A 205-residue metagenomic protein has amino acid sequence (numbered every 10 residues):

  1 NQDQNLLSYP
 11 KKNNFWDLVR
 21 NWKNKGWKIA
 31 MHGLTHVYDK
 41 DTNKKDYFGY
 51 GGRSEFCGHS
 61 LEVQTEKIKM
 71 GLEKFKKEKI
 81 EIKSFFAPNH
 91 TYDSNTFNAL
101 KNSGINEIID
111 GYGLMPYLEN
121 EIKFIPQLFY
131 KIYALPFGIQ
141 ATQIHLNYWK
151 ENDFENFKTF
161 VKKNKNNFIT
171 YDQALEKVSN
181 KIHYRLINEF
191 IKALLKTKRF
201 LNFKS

Functional and structural regions predicted by a protein language model:
N1-K28, K74: Active-site beta->alpha N-cap acidic-glycine motif
N1-P10, R53-E62, Q140-Y148: The substrate-binding groove and active-site-proximal loops of carbohydrate-active enzymes, especially glycoside
P10-R20, G113-I132: Alpha-helical scaffolding within the catalytic cores of extracellular/periplasmic polymer-degrading hydrolases
W22, W27-K44: Short, solvent-exposed beta-strand-terminating loops
I29-H32, I82-F85, E107-D110, Q140-T142 (+1 more regions): Hydrophobic faces of well-ordered beta-strands that scaffold small-molecule active sites in alpha/beta enzyme cores
L34, N43-E66: Glycine-rich phosphate-binding "P-loop"
E55-P126: Catalytic domains of cell-wall/extracellular-matrix polysaccharide-remodeling enzymes, centered on de-N-acetylation
I108, Y148-S205: C-terminal domain-boundary segment and adjacent tail
